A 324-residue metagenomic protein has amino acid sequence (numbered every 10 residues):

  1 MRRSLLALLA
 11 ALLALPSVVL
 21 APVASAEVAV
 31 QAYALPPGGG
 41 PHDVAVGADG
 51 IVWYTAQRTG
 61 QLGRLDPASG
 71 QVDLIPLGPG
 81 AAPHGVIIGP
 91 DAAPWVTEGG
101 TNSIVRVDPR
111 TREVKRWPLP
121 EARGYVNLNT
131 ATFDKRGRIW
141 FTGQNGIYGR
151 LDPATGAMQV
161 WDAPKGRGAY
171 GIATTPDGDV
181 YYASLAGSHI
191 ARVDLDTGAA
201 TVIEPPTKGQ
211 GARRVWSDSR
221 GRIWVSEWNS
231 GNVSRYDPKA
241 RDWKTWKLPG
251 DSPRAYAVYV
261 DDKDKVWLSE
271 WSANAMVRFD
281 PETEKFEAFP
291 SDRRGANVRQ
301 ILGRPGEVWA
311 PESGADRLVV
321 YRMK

Functional and structural regions predicted by a protein language model:
R2-A24: Secretory targeting and sorting signals
A26-G38: A short helix->beta-strand "capping" segment at the edge of beta-propeller domains
Q31-A34, D73-L77, K115-L119, Q159-A163 (+3 more regions): Beta-propeller fold detector
P37-D49, P79-D91, A122-R136, K165-D177 (+4 more regions): Beta-rich, blade/repeat-based domains predominating in secreted/periplasmic proteins but also intracellular
V52-R58, P94-T101, I139-N145, Y181-A186 (+3 more regions): Conserved beta-strand positions in repeat-built beta-propeller and related beta-rich domains
Q61-R64, N102-R106, G146-R150, H189-R192 (+3 more regions): A short loop-to-beta-strand structural motif that recurs across blades of beta-propeller domains
D66-G70, D108-R112, D152-G156, D194-G198 (+3 more regions): Short loop/turn segments that connect beta-strands within beta-propeller blades
G295-K324: Blade-level signature of beta-propeller repeat domains, shared across WD40, Kelch, NHL, RCC1 and BNR/Asp-box propellers
